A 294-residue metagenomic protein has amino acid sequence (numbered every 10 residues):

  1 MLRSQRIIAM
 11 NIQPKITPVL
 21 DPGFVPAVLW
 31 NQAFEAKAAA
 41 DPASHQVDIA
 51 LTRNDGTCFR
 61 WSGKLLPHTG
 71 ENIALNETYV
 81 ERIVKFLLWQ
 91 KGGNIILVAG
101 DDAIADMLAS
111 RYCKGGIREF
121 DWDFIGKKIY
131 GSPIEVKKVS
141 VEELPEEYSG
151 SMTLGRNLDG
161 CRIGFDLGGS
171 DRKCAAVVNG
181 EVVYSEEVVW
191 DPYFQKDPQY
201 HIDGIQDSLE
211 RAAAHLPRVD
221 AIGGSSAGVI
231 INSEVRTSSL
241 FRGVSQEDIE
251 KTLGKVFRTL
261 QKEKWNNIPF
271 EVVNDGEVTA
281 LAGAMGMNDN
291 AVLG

Functional and structural regions predicted by a protein language model:
M1-A9: Short, Lys/Arg-enriched N-terminal segments with co-localized hydrophobic residues within the first ~10-30 amino acids
Q13-Y148: N-terminal accessory interaction module
K37-A39, Q46-N72, L167-D207, R236-G243: Short glycine-rich, Thr/Ser-proximal phosphate-binding strand/loop in the N-terminal lobe of ATP-dependent enzymes
A40-A43, F86-G93, R156-L158, A214-P217 (+1 more regions): Flexible, charged surface loops at secondary-structure boundaries
T69-Y79, L87-K91, D102-V139, V188-D203 (+2 more regions): Glycine-rich phosphate-binding loop and adjoining helix at the ATP-binding site of ATP-dependent phosphoryl-transfer
R82-I83, Q199-H215: Short, well-ordered amphipathic alpha-helical segments that serve as non-catalytic structural scaffolds within diverse
I95-L97, G160-D166, V219-G223, E271 (+1 more regions): Short glycine-aspartate micro-motif
P145-I163: Long, contiguous juxta-domain segments that are non-catalytic but functionally important
